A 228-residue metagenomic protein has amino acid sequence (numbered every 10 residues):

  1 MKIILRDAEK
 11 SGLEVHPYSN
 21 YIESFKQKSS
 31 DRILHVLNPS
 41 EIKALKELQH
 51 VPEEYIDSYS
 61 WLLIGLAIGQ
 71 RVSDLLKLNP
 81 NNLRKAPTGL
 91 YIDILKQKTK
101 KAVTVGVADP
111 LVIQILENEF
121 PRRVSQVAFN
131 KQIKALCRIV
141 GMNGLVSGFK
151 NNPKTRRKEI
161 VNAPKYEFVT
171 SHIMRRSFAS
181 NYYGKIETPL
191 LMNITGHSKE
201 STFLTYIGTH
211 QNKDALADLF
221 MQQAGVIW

Functional and structural regions predicted by a protein language model:
M1-N20, S73, K134-L136, V140-N143: N-terminal DNA-binding recognition helix of tyrosine site-specific recombinases/integrases
R6-S29, V146-R157: Short, charged hinge/linker segments at domain and secondary-structure junctions
E14-V72, L76, V127: Basic, Lys/Arg- and aromatic-enriched nucleic-acid-binding interface segment
E23, K77-I115: Conserved tyrosine-mediated DNA breakage-rejoining catalytic core shared by Y-recombinases
V36, K96-K100, T188, T195-F220: Catalytic-site neighborhood detector that most strongly recognizes the C-terminal catalytic loop/helix of tyrosine
N82-T88, F168, G184-Y206: Short, polar N-cap/turn motifs at the start of nucleic acid-interacting alpha helices
R123, K131, M142, F220-W228: C-terminal secondary-structure termini that scaffold catalytic or DNA-interacting sites
R123, K134-N193: Short, basic (Lys/Arg/His-rich) helix/loop patches that form interaction surfaces in the mid-to-C-terminal regions
